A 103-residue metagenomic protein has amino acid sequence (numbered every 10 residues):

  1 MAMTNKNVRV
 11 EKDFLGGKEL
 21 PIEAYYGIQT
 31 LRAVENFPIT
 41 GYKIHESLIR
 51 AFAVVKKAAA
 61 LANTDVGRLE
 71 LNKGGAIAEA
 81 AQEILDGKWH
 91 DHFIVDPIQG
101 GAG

Functional and structural regions predicted by a protein language model:
M1-A102: Conserved, well-structured ligand/cofactor-binding cores
